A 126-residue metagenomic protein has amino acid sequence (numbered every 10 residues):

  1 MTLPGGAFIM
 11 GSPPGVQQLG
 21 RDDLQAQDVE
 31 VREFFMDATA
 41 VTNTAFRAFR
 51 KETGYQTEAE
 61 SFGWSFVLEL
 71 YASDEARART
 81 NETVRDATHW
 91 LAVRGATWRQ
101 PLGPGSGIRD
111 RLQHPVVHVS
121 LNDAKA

Functional and structural regions predicted by a protein language model:
M1-A126: Extended beta-strand/loop cores of jelly-roll/beta-sandwich
